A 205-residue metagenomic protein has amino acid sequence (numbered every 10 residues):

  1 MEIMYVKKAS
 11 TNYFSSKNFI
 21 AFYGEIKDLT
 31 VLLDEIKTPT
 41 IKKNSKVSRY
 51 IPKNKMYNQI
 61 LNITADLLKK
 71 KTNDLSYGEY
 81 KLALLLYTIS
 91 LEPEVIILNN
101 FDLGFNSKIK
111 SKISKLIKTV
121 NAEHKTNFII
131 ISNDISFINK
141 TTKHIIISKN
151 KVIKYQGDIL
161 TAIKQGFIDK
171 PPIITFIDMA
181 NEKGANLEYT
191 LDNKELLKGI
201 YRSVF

Functional and structural regions predicted by a protein language model:
E2-K7, K164-F205: ABC ATPase nucleotide-binding domains
V6-S10, F14-T40: Glycine-rich P-loop/Walker A and Walker A-like loops and their local beta1-loop-alpha1 context in P-loop NTPases
K71-L75: Conserved ABC ATPase signature
L84-L85: Hydrophobic anchor residue at the start of the ABC signature
T88-I96: A short, proline-enriched helix->beta-strand linker immediately N-terminal to the Walker B motif in ABC-type P-loop
I131-N133: H-loop/switch region of ABC-family ATPase nucleotide-binding domains
I138-K140: A short, surface-exposed alpha-helical micro-motif characterized by mixed small hydrophobic and charged/polar residues
I146-Q156, L160-T161: Conserved switch/coupling elements of ABC/ABC-like ATPase nucleotide-binding domains
